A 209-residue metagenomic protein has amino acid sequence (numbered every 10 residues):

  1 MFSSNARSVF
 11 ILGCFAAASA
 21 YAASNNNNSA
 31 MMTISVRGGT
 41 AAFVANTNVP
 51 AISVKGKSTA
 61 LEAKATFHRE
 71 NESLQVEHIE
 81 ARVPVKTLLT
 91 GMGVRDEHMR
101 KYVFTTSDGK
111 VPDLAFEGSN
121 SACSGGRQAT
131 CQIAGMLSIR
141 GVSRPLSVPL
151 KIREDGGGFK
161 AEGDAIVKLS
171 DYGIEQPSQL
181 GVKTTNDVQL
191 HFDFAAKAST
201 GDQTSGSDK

Functional and structural regions predicted by a protein language model:
M1-F10: Bacterial N-terminal signal peptides that target proteins for export
V9-S19: Bacterial N-terminal signal peptides
A22-K209: Low-complexity, acidic/polar, glycine-enriched regions of mature
